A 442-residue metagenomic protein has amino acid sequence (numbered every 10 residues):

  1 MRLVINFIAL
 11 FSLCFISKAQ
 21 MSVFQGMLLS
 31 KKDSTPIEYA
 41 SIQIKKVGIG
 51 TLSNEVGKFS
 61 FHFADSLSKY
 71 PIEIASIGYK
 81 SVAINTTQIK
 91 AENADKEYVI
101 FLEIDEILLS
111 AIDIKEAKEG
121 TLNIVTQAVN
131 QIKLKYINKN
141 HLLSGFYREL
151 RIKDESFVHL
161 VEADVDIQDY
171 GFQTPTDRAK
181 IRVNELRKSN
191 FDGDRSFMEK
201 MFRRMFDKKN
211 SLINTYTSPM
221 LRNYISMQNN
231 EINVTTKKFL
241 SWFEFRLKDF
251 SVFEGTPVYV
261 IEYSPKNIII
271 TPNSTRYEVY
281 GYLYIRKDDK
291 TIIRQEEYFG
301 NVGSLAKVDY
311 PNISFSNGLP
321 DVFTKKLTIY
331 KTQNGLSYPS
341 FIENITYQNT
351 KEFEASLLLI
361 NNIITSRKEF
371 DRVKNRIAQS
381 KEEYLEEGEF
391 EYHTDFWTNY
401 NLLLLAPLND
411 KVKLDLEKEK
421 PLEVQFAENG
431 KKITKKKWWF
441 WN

Functional and structural regions predicted by a protein language model:
Q20, F24-I37: Structural motif
S34, E38, S60-K69: Short Pro-Gly-centered beta-turn/loop motif in secreted/extracellular proteins
A40-I44, G57, I72, I114: Hydrophobic beta-strand segments
G48-K58: Short, acidic Ser/Thr/Gly-rich low-complexity loop/linker segments typical of extracellular and cell-surface proteins
F59, K96-Y98: Short strand-edge motifs at loop-to-beta-strand transitions and within beta-strands of extracellular beta-rich domains
E73-I84: A short, solvent-exposed loop/turn motif at the edges and junctions of modular extracellular/periplasmic domains
V99-E244, E254, N317-N442: Surface-exposed, low-complexity/disordered segments and acidic/polar micro-motifs at processing/linker regions
L134, N229-K287, T291-E296, G430: Extended beta-strand-rich segments in extracellular/periplasmic secretory proteins, especially within noncatalytic
